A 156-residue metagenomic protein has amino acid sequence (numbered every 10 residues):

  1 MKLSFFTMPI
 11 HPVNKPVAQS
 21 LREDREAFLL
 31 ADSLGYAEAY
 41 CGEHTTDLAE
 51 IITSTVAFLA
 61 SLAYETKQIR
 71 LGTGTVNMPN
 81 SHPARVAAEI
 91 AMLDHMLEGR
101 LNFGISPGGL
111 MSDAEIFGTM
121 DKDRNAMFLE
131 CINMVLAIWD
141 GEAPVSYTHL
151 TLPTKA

Functional and structural regions predicted by a protein language model:
M1-L71: N-terminal beta1-alpha1-beta2 module of alpha/beta enzyme domains
K2-Q19, N80-Y147: Flexible, glycine-rich active-site loops centered on histidine and acidic residues that chelate a metal or position
D32, L136-W139, P153: Protein kinase-like catalytic domain
G42, G74, G104-S106: Structural motif
T46-D47, N77-M78, G109: Positions that flank functional sites
E50-S54, M78, R85: Generic, well-ordered alpha-helical segments
T73-S81: Active-site nucleophile and cofactor-binding loops and adjacent substrate-binding regions of central metabolic enzymes
T148-T154: Conserved small/polar residues in nucleotide/adenosyl-binding loops
